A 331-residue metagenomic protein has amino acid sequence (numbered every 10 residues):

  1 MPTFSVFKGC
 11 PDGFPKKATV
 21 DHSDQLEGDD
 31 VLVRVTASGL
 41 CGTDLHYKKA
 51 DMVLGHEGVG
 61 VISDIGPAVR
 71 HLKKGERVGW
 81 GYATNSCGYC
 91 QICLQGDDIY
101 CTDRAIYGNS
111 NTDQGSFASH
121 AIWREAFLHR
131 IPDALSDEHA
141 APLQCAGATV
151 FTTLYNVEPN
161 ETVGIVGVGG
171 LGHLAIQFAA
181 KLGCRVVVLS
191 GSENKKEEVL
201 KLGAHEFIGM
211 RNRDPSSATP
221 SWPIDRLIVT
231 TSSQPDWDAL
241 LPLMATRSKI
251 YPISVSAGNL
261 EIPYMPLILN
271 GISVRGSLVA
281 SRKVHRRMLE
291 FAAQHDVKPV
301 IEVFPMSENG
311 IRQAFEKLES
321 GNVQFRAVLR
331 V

Functional and structural regions predicted by a protein language model:
M1-P2, K181, R282-V331: C-terminal hydrophobic helical "lid"/dimerization subdomain of Rossmann-like NAD(P)H-dependent oxidoreductases
D21-S38, Y47-Q91, F127-L135: Glycine-rich beta-strand-centered segment in the early N-terminal region that forms part of a ligand/cofactor-binding
R77, T162, S248-K249, S273: Short glycine-centered segments of the SAM/dcSAM-binding site in methyltransferase folds
S86-V166: NAD(P)H dinucleotide-binding glycine-rich loop of Rossmann-like/cofactor-binding domains, especially the beta1-alpha1
N160, I165-V168, A180-D238: Adenosine-nucleotide cofactor-binding segment
G172-H173: N-terminal Rossmann-fold NAD(P) dinucleotide-binding loop
M244-T246: Helix-to-beta-strand junctions that scaffold the AdoMet/dcAdoMet cofactor pocket in Class I SAM-dependent enzymes
S254-N270, R282-E290: Rossmann-fold NAD(P)-binding glycine/threonine-rich loop
